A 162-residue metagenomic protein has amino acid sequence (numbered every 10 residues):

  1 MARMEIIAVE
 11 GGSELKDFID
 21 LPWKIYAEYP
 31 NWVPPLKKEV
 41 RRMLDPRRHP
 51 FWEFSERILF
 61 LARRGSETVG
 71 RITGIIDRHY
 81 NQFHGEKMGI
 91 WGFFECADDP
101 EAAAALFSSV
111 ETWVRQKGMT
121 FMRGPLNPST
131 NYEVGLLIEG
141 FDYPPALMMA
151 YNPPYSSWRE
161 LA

Functional and structural regions predicted by a protein language model:
M1-R47, K87: Short amphipathic alpha-helix that is part of the acyltransferase structural core
L36-R41, R71, R78-I90: A short glycine/small-residue-enriched secondary-structure motif
D45-R64: A short helix-loop-beta-strand connector motif used in the catalytic cores of GNAT acetyltransferases and, in some
R48-H49, I76-Q82, E111: Catalytic micro-motifs at enzyme active sites that drive phosphoryl/nucleotidyl and oxygen chemistry
S55-E56, V69, M122: Short, well-ordered loop/turn elements at secondary-structure boundaries
L59-L61, E67-D77: Conserved beta-strand in the GNAT
Q82-A162: Acyl-donor binding region in acyl/amide transferases
